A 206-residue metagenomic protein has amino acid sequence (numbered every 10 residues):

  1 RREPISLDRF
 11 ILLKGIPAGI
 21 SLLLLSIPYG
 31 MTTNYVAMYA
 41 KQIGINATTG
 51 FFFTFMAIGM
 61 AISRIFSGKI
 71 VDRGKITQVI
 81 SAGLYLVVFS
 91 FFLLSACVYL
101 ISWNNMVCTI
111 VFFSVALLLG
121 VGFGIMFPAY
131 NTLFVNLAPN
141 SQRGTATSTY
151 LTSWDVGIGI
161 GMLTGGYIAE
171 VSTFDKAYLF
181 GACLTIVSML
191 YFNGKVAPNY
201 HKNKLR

Functional and structural regions predicted by a protein language model:
R1-L22: Juxtamembrane intracellular "pre-TM" segments in multi-pass secondary transporters
G15-L22, S26-I45, F52: Helix-loop boundary and gating motifs at the non-cytosolic
N46-A47, N140-Y150: Loop-to-transmembrane helix entry/capping segments in MFS-fold secondary transporters and related SLC/MFSD carriers
S63-I76, A169: Helix-to-loop junctions at the C-terminal end of transmembrane segments in multipass secondary transporters
R73-Y85: Cytoplasmic membrane-interface "Motif A"-like loop-to-helix N-cap segments of 12-TM Major Facilitator Superfamily
L86-N105: C-terminal ends and interior cores of transmembrane alpha-helices in multi-pass membrane transporters/permeases
I125-A138: Intracellular juxtamembrane helix-capping segments at the cytosolic ends of symmetry-related transmembrane helices
Y167-T185: A membrane-interface helix-boundary motif in multi-pass transporters
